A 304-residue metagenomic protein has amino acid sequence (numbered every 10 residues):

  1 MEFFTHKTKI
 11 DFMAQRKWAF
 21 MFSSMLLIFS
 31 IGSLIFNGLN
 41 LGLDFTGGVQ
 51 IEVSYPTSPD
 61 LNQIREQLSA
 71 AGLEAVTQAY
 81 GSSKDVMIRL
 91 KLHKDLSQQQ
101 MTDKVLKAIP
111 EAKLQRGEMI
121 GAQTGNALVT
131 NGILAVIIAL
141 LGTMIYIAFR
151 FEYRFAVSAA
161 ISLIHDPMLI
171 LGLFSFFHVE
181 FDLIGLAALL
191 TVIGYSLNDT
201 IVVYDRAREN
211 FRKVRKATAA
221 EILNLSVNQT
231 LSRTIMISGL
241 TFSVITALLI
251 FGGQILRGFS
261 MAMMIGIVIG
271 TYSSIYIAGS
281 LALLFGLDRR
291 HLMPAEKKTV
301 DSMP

Functional and structural regions predicted by a protein language model:
M1-P304: A structural signal for conserved, well-ordered secondary-structure elements that form binding/interaction cores
